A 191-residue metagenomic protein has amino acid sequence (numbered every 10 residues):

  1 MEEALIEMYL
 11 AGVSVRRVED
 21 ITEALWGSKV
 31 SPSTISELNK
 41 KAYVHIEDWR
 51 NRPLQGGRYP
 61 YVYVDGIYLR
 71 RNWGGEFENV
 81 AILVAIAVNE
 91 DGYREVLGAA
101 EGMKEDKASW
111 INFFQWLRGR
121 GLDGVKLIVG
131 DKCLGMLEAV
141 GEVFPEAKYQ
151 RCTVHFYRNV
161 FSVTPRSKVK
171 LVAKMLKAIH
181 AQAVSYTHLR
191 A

Functional and structural regions predicted by a protein language model:
M1-A11, G27-P32, S36: Basic, short loop/linker segments at the boundary and entry of helix-turn-helix/winged-helix-like folds
E2, I6, D106-W110, P165 (+1 more regions): Short, charged, low-complexity patches
G12, K29, V163-R166, Q182: Residues at alpha-helix boundaries and the short loops/turns that link adjacent helices
G12-T22: Short, charged amphipathic recognition helices of the HTH superfamily and cognate SANT/SANTA-like modules
I21, L25-V129, L134, E138 (+1 more regions): RNase H-like nuclease fold core
L127-L134, A139-M175: Conserved beta-strand -> loop -> alpha-helix junction used to position metal-binding or nucleic-acid-contacting
K177-Y186: Long, non-coiled-coil amphipathic alpha-helical linker/lever segments that couple catalytic cores to other domains
T187-A191: Conserved small/polar residues in nucleotide/adenosyl-binding loops
